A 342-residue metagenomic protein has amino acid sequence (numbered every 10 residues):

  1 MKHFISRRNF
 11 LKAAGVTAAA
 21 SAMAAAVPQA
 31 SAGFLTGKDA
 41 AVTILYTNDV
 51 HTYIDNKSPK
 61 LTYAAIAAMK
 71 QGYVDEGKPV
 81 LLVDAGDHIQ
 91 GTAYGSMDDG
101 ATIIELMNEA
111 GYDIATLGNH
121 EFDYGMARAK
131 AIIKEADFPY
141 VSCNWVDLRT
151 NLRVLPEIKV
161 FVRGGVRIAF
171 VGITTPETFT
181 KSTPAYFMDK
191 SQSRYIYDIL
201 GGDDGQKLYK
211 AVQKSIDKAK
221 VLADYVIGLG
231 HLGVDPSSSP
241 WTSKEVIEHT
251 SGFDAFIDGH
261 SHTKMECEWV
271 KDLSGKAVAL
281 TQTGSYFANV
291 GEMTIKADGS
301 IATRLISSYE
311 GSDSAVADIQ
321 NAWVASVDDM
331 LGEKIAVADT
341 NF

Functional and structural regions predicted by a protein language model:
K2, R7-G15, A32-E310: Acidic, metal/ion-coordinating pockets
A14-A22: Sec-dependent signal peptide hydrophobic core
M23-Q29: C-terminal segment of classical bacterial N-terminal signal peptides
F179-K181, K296-F342: A short C-terminal boundary segment appended to hydrolase-like catalytic domains
